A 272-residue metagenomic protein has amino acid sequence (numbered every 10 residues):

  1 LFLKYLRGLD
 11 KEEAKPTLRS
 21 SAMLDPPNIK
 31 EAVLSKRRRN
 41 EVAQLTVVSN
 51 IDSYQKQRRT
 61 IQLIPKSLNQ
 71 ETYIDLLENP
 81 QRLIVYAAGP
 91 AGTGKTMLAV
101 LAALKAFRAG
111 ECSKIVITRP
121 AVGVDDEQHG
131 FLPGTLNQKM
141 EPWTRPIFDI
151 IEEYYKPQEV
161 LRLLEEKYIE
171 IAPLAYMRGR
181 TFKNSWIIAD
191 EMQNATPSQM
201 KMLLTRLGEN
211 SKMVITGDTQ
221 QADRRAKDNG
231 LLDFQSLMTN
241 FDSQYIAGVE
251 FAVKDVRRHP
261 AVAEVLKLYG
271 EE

Functional and structural regions predicted by a protein language model:
L1-A14, L18-M23, K30, R37-R38 (+3 more regions): Conserved helicase motor core of SF1/SF2 NTP-dependent helicases
